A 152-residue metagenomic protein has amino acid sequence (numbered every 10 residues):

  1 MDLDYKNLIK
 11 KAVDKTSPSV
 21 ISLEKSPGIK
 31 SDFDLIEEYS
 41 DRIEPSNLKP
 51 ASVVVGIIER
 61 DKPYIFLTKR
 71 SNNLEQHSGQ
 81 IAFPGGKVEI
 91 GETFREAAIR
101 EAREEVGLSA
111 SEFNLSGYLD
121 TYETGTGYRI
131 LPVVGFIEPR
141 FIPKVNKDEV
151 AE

Functional and structural regions predicted by a protein language model:
M1-Q80, K87-E104, L108-F141, V150: N-terminal leader/linker segments that precede catalytic domains of diphosphate-processing enzymes
N146-E152: C-terminal interaction segment
